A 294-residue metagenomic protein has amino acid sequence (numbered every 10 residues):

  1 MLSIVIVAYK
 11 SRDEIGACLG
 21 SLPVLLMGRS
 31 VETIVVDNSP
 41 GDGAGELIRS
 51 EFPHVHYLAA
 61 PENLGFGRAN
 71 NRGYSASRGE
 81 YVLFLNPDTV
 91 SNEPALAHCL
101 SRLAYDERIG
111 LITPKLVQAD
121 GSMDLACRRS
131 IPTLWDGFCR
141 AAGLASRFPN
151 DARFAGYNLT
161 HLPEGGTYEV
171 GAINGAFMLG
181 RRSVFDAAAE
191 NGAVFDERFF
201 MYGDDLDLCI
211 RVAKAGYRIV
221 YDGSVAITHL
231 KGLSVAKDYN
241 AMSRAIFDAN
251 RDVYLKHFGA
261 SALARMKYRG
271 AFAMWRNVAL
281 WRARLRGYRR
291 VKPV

Functional and structural regions predicted by a protein language model:
G20-S30: Short, acidic, metal-binding catalytic loop of nucleotide-sugar glycosyltransferases
S21, D37-E46, E62, N92: A conserved acidic beta->alpha catalytic loop
A59-S77: Glycine-rich, basic loop-to-helix element that forms the pyrophosphate-binding segment of sugar-nucleotide handling
V82: Short aromatic/hydrophobic "clamp" motif used to bind/position activated sugar donors
V90-A126: Conserved donor NDP-sugar-binding/catalytic core segment of glycosyltransferases
I131-V170: Short, flexible, basic/aromatic active-site loop/helix in glycosyltransferases
P163-A226: A short, conserved alpha-helix in the catalytic core of glycosyltransferases
I210-K292: Active-site-adjacent helix/loop segment of glycosyltransferases that harbors family-specific signature motifs
